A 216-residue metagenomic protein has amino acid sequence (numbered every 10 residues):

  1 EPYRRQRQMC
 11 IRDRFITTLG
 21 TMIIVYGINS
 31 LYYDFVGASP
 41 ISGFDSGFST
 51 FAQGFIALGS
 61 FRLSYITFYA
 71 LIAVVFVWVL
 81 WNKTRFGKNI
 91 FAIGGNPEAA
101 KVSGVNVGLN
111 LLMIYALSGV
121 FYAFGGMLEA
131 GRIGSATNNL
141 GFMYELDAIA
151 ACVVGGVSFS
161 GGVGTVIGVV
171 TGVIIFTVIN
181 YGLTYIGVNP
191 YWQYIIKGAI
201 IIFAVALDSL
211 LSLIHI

Functional and structural regions predicted by a protein language model:
E1-R7, I11, I214-H215: Single conserved hydrophobic/aromatic residue that forms the stacking wall/gate of nucleotide- or nucleobase-binding
R12, Y33-G43, G162-V163, G187-Y194: A cytosolic-side transmembrane-helix exit/cap motif
R14-T84, N110-M113, I133-G141: Transmembrane helix-bundle core of multi-pass membrane transporters and related energy-transducing complexes
M22-S30, Y69-W78, S118-A123, C152-V157 (+2 more regions): Hydrophobic core segments of alpha-helical transmembrane domains in multi-pass membrane transport and ion-translocation
Y32-V36, L80, L128-R132, V157 (+2 more regions): Helix-loop junctions at the membrane-solvent interface of multi-pass transporters, primarily the C-terminal
V75-Y115: Membrane-helix/interface signature in polytopic inner-membrane proteins
V102-L109, Y181-H215: Cytosolic-side transmembrane-helix boundaries in multi-pass membrane proteins
Y115, F121-Y122, R132-K197: Transmembrane alpha-helical segments in multi-pass inner-membrane proteins
